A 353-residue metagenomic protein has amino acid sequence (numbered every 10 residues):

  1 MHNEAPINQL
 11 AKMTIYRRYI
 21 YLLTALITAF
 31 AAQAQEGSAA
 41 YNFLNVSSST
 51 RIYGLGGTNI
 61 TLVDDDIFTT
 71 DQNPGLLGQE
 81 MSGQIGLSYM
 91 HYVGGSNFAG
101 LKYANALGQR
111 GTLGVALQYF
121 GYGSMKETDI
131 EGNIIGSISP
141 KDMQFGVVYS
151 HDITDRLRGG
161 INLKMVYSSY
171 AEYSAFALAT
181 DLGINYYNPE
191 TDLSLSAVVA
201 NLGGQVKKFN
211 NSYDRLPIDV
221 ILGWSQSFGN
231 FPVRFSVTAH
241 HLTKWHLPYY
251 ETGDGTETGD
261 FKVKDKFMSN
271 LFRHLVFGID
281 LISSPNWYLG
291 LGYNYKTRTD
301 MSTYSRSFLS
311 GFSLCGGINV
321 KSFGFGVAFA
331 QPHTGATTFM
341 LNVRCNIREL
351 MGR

Functional and structural regions predicted by a protein language model:
E4-Y21: Bacterial N-terminal signal peptides that target proteins for export
K12-R17, L26, G37-A39, F145: A general marker of short, structured functional hotspots
Y21-A29: Bacterial N-terminal signal peptides
F30-A34: Sec/Tat signal peptide C-region and signal peptidase I cleavage site
Q35-R353: Subset of outer-membrane beta-barrel
